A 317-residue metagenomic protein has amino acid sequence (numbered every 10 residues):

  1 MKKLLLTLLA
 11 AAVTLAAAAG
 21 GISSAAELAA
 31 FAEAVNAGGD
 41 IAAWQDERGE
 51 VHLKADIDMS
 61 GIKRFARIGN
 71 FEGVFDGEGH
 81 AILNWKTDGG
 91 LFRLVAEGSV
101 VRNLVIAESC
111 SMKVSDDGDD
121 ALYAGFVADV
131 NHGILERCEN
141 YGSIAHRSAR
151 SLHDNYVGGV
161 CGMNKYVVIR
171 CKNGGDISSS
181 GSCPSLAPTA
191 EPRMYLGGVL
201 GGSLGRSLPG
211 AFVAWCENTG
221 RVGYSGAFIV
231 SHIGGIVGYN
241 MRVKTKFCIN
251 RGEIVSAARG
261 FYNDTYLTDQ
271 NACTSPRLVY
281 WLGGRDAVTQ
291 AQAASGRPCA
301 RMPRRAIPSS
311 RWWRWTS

Functional and structural regions predicted by a protein language model:
M1-L4: Positively charged n-region of N-terminal signal peptides that target proteins for export
L6-T7, R305: General helical structural elements
L9-A18: Hydrophobic h-region of N-terminal signal peptides that target proteins for export in Gram-negative bacteria
A19-S317: Surface-exposed repetitive/solenoidal architectures
